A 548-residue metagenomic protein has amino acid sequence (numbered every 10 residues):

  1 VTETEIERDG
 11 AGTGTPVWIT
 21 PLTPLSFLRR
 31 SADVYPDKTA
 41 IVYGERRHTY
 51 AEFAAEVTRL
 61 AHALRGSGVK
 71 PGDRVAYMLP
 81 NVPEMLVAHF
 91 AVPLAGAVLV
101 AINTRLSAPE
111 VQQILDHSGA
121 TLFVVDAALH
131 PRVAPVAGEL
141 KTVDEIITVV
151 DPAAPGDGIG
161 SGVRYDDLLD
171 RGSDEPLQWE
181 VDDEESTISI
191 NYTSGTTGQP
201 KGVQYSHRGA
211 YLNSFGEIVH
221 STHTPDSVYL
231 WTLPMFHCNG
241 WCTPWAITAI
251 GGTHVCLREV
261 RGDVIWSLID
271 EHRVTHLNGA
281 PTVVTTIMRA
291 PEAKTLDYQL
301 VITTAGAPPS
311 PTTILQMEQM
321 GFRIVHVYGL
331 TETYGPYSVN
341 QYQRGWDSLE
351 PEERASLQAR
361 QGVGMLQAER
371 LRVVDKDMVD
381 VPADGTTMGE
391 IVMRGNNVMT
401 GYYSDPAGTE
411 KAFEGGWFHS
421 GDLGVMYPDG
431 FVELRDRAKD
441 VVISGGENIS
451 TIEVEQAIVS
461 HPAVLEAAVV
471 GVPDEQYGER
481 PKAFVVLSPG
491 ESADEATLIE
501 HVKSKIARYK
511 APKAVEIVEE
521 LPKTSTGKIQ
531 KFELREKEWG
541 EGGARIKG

Functional and structural regions predicted by a protein language model:
I19-T20, L25, R29, D37-V82 (+4 more regions): Conserved AMP-binding/adenylate-forming core of the ANL superfamily
T20, P36, T148, S161-V163 (+3 more regions): Conserved pre-ATP/AMP-binding loop-to-beta segment of ANL
T49-E52, I188-L212: Conserved AMP-binding A3 loop
H62, G66-S67, L94-D167, P489-E491 (+2 more regions): Structural core segment of the AMP-binding/adenylate-forming
P80, V125-A134, P152, L233 (+4 more regions): Adenylate-forming
L106, F123-V125, L277, G395 (+6 more regions): AMP-binding/adenylate-forming catalytic core of the ANL superfamily
Y211-V228, F236-H276, A290-P291: Conserved AMP-binding/adenylation subdomain of ANL enzymes
G252, P309-V327, T331-F431, A438-V441 (+3 more regions): Conserved AMP-binding/adenylate-forming
